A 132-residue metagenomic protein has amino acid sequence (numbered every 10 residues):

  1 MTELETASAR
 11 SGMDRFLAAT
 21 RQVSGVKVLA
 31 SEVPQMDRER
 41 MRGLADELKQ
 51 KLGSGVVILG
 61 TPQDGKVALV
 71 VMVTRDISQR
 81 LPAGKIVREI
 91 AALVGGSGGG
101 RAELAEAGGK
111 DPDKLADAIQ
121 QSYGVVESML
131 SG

Functional and structural regions predicted by a protein language model:
M1-V26, Q50, S54: Hard-cation-handling environments
Q22, V26-G132: Glycine-rich, acidic loop segments that terminate in or are immediately followed by a histidine
